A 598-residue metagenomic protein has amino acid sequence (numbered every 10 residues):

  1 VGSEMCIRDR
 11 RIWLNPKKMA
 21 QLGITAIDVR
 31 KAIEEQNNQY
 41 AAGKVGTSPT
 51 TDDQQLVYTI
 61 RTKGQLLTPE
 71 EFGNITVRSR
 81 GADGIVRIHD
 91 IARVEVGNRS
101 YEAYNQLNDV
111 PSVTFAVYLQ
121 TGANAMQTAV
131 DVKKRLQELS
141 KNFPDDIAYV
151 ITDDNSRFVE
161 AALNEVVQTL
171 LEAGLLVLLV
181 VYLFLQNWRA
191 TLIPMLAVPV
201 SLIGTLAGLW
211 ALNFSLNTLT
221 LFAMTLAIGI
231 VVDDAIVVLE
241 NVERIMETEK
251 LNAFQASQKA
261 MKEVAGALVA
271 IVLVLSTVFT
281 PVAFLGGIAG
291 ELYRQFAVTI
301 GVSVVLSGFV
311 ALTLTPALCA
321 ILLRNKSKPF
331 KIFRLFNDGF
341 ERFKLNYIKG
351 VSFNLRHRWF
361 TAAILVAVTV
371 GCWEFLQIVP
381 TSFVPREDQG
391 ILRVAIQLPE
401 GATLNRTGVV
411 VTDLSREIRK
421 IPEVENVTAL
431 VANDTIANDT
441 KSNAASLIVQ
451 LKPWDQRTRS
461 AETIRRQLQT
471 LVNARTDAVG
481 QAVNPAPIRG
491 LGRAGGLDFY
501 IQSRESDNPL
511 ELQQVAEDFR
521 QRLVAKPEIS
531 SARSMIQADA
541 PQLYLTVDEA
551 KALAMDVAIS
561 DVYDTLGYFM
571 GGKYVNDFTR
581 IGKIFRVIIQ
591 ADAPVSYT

Functional and structural regions predicted by a protein language model:
V1-E4, R8, I27-K44, R61-S100 (+9 more regions): Surface-exposed amphipathic alpha-helical segments in non-transmembrane regions that serve as interaction surfaces
R8-M19, T114-A116, D498, P541-L543: Short glycine/threonine-rich beta-strand-turn micro-motifs
R11-N15, Q21, T47-D52, A437-S442 (+1 more regions): Short acidic/polar micro-motifs at solvent-exposed secondary-structure junctions
I12, N105, L523: Short aromatic-centered micro-motifs
Q55-I60: Alpha-helical transmembrane helix bundles of large polytopic membrane transport and channel proteins
N105-Q467, L471, A478-V479, V483-N484 (+3 more regions): Hydrophobic regular secondary-structure detector
